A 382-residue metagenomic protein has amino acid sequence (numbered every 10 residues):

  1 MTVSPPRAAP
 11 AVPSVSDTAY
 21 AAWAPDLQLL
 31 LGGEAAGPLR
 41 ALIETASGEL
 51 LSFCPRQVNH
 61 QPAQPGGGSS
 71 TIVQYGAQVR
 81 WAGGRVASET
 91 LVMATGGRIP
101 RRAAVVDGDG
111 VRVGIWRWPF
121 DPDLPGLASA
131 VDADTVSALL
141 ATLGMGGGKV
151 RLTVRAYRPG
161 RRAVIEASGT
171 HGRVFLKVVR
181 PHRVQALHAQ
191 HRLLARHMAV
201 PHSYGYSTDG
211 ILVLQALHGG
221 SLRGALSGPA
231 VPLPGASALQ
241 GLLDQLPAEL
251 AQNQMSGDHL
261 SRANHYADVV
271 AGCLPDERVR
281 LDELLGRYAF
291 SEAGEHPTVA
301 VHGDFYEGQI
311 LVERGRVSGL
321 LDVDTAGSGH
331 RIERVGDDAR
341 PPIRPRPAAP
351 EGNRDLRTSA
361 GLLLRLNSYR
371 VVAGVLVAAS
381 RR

Functional and structural regions predicted by a protein language model:
T2-R192, H197-A199, S203-Y204, T208-G210 (+5 more regions): Phosphate/pyrophosphate-binding loops and the adjoining catalytic core of nucleotide-dependent enzymes
L39-I43, D134-R155, H191, E249-G303 (+2 more regions): An alpha-helical support segment within catalytic cores of ATP-dependent transferases
L176, G303, L321: Active-site flanking residues adjacent to catalytic metal/cofactor-binding acidic residues
T298-A300, E313-E351: Active-site Asp-x-Gly
G308-V312: Hydrophobic residue at the +6 position relative to the catalytic HRD Asp in the kinase catalytic loop
R334-S359, S368-R382: Active-site activation/catalytic loop segments of kinase-like enzymes and analogous catalytic loops in related
